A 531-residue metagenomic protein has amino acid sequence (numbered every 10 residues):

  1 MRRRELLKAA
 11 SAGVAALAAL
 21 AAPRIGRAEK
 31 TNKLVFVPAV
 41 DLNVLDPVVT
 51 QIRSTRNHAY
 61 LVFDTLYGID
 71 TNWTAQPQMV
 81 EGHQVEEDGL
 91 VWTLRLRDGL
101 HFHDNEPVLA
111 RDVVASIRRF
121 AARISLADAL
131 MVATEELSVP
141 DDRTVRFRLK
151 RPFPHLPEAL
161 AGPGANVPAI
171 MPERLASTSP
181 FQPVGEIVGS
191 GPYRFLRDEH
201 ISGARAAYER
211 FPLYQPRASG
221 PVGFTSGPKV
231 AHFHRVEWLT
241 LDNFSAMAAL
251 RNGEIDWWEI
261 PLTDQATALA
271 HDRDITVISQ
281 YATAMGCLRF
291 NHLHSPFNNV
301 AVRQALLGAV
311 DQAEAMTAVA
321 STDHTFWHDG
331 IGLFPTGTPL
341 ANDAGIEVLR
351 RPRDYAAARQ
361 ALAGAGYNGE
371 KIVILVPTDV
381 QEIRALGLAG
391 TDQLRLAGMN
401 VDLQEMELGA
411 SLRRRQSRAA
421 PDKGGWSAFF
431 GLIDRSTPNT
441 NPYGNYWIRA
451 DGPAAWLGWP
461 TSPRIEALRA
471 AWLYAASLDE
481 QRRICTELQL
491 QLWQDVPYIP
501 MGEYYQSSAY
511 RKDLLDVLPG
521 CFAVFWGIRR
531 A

Functional and structural regions predicted by a protein language model:
V37-E87, R118, V188, P500: N-terminal lobe/hinge region of extracytoplasmic solute-binding protein
R95, A129-A176, P180-I201: Surface-exposed binding/hinge segments that line and control ligand-binding clefts or catalytic entry sites
S202-A204, N243, P261, R359-R435 (+3 more regions): Ligand/substrate-recognition segments at binding pockets and active sites
P216-A268, N400: Ligand-site clamp/hinge motif
A268, L293, F297-T338, A385-L386 (+1 more regions): Periplasmic-binding protein-like
T325-G364, V380-A385: Structural transition elements
L349-R351, D402-S417, N441-K512: Extracytoplasmic/peripheral linker and loop segments enriched in polar/acidic and small residues with frequent Thr/Pro
Y510-A531: Long beta-strand-rich cores associated with HINT superfamily self-processing modules
